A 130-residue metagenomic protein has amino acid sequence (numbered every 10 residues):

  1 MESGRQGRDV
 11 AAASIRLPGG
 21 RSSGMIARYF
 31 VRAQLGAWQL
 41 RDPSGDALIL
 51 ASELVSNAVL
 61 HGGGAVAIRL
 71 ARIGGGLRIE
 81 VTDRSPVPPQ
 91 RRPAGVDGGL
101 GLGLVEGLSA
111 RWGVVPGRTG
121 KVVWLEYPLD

Functional and structural regions predicted by a protein language model:
M1-S14, P18, V59-D130: Conserved beta-strand-loop-beta-strand hairpin that lines the nucleotide-binding pocket of ATP/GTP-utilizing enzymes
R5, R21, S44: Solvent-exposed, flexible loop/coil residues
S14-R28: STAS-typified acidic loop motif
M25-S52, A94: Conserved short strand/loop->alpha-helix "switch" segment adjacent to the catalytic nucleotide/phosphoryl-transfer site
E53-L54, A58: Short, small-hydrophobic-rich alpha-helical interface motif
